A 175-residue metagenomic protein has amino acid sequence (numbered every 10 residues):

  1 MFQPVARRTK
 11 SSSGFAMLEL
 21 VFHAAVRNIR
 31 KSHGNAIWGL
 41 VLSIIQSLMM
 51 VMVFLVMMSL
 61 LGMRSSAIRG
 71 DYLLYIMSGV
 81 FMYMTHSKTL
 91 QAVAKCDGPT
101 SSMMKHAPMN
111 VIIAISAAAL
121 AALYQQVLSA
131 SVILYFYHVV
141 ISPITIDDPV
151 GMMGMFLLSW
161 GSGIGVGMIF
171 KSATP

Functional and structural regions predicted by a protein language model:
M1-P175: Hydrophobic transmembrane alpha-helices and immediately adjacent juxtamembrane helices of multi-pass inner-membrane
